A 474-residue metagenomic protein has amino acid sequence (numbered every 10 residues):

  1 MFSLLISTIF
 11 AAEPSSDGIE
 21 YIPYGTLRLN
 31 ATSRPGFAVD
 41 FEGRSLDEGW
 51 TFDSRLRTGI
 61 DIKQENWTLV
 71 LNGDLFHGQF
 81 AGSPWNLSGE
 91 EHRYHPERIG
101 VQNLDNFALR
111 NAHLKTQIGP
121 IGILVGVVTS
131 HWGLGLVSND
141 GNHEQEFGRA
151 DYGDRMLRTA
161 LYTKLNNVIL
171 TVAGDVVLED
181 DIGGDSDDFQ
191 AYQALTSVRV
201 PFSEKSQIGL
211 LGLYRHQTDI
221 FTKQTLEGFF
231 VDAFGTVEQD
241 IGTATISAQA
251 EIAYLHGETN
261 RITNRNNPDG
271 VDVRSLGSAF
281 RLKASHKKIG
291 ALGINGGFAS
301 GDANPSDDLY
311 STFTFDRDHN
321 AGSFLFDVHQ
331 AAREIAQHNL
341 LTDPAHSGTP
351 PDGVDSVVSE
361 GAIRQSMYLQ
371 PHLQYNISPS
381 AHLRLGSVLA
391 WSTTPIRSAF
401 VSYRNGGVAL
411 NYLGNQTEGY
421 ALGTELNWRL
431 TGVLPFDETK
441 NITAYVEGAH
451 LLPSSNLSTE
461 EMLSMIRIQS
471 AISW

Functional and structural regions predicted by a protein language model:
M1-G59, K63-E65, L87, L292 (+1 more regions): N-terminal periplasmic/intermembrane-space "pro-region" immediately following the signal or transit peptide
S3-Y24, F313, D318-Q337, P435 (+1 more regions): Outer-membrane beta-barrel biogenesis signature
E13-E20, Q117-G122, G141-L309, I377-P379 (+4 more regions): Signature for the C-terminal beta-barrel architecture of outer-membrane proteins
P35-S54, D61-H113, I118, W132-F147 (+5 more regions): Surface-exposed loop and membrane-interface regions of Gram-negative outer-membrane beta-barrel proteins
P84-S88, R93-H95, G257-H372, S398-N415: Extracellular/periplasmic loop regions
I363, Y368-R384, A390-T393, N427-F436: C-terminal substrate/ligand-recognition segments
T394, L434-E461: C-terminal beta-signal and adjacent terminal beta-strands/loops of Gram-negative outer-membrane beta-barrel proteins
M462-W474: Outer-membrane beta-barrel "beta-signal"
